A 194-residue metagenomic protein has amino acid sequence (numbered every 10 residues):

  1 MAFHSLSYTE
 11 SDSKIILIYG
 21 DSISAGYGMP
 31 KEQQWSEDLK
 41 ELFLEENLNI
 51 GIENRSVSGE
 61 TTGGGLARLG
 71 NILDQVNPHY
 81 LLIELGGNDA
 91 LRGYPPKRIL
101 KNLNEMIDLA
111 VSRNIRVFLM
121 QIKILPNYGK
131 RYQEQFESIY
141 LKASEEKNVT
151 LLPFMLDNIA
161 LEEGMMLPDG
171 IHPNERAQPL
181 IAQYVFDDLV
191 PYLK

Functional and structural regions predicted by a protein language model:
M1-A2: Bacterial N-terminal signal peptides
L6-S58, R68-N77: Serine-esterase "nucleophile elbow" of acetyl-processing enzymes
E10, G64-K194: Alpha-helical cap/lid subdomain in secreted, periplasmic, or secretory-pathway luminal O-acyl-processing enzymes
S24-A25, G59, I124, L161: Active-site micro-motifs of SAM-dependent methyltransferase domains
G28-P30, E53-T61, A90-Y94, D169-G170: Acidic/histidine-rich helix-loop elements that form or flank divalent-metal/phosphate-binding sites at the catalytic
